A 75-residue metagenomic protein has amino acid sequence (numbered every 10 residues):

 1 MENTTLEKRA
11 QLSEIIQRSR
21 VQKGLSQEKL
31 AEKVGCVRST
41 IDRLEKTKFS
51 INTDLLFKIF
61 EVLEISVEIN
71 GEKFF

Functional and structural regions predicted by a protein language model:
M1-Q11, S66, K73-F75: N-terminal flexible/basic segments that precede or flank functional cores
E14-K33, K58: Short basic helix-loop element that most often maps to the first helix and adjoining turn of HTH DNA-binding modules
K29, T40, L55: Residues in the helix-turn-helix
K33, E72-K73: Residue-level "edge-of-site" marker
V34-F49: Recognition helix of helix-turn-helix/homeodomain-like DNA-binding domains that insert into the DNA major groove
N52-N70: DNA major-groove recognition helix of helix-turn-helix/homeodomain DNA-binding modules
